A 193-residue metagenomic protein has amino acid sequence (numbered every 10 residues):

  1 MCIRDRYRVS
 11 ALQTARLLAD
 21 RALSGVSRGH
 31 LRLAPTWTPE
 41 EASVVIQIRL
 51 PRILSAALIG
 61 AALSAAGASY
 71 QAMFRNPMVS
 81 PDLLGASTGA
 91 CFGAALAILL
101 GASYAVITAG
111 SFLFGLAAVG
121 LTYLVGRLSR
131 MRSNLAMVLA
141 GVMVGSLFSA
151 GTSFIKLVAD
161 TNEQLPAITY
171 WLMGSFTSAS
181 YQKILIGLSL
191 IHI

Functional and structural regions predicted by a protein language model:
R4-I191: Alpha-helical transmembrane segments in inner-membrane proteins
